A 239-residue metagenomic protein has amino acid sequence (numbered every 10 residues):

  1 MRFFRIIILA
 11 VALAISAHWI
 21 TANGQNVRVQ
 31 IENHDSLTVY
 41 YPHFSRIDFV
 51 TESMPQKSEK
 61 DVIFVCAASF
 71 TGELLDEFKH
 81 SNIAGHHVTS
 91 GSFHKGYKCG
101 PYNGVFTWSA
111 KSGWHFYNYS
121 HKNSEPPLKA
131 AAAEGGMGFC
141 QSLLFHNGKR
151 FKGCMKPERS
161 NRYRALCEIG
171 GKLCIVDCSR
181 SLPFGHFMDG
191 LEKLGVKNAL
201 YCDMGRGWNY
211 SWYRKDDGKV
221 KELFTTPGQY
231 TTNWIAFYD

Functional and structural regions predicted by a protein language model:
M1-R5: Positively charged n-region of N-terminal signal peptides that target proteins for export
I7-S16: Bacterial N-terminal signal peptides
W19-K98, V105, V176-D177: Zymogen propeptides
D61-V65, G104-V105, G113-H115, S142-L143 (+4 more regions): Structural motif
L75-K149: Active-site-adjacent helix-turn-beta-strand microarchitecture at beta-sheet edges that either contains or buttresses
F78-S92, K156-P157, Y163, E168 (+2 more regions): Conserved, well-ordered active-site substructure
N147, K152-G153, R164: Internal active-site segments that recognize and position negatively charged phosphoryl groups and nucleotide moieties
